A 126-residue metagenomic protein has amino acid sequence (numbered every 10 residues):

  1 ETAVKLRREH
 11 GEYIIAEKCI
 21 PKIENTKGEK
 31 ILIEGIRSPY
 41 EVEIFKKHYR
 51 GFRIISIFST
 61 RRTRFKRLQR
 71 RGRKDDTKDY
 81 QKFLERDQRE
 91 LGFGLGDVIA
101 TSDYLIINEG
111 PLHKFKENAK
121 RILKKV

Functional and structural regions predicted by a protein language model:
E1-L32, I36-E43, Q81-E85: ATP-dependent small-molecule kinase phosphotransfer cores that center on conserved nucleotide phosphate-binding segments
E9, P39, G51, F58 (+1 more regions): Residues at alpha-helix boundaries and the short loops/turns that link adjacent helices
Y13-I14, R70-K125: Small-molecule kinase domains that catalyze NTP-dependent phosphoryl transfer to phosphate-bearing small molecules
I14, P39-Y40, R62-T63, H113-K114: Short alpha-helical
I23-T26, K47-Y49, G96-I99: Conserved catalytic network of the ASCE P-loop NTPase/AAA+ motor domain
E29, F52, D103: Conserved acidic residues
E34-G35, F45-G72: Conserved phosphate-donor/acceptor-positioning beta-strand/loop module used by diverse small-molecule
R37, I55, D97-I99: Predominantly single-stranded RNA-binding modules in RNA-associated proteins
